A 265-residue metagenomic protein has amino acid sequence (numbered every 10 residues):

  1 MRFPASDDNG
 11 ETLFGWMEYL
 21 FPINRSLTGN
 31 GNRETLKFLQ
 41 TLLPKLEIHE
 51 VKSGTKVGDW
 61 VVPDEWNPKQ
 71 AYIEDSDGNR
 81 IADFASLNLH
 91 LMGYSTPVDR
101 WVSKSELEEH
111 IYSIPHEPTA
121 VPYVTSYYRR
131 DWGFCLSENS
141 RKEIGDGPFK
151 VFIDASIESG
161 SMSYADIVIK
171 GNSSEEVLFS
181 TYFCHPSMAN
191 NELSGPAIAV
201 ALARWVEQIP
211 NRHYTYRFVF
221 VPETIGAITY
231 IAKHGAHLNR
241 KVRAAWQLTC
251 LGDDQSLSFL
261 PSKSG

Functional and structural regions predicted by a protein language model:
M1-G265: N-terminal hydrophobic/helix-forming segments and targeting peptides
